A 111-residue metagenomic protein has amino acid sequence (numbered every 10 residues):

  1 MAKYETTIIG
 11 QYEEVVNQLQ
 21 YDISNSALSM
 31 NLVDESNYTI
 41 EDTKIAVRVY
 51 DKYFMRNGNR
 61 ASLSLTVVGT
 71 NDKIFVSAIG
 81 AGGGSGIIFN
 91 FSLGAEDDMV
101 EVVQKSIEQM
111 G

Functional and structural regions predicted by a protein language model:
M1-A27: Terminal, regulation- and interaction-focused segments at domain boundaries
K3-E5, A46-V49, S62-T66, S77: Ordered hydrophobic segments in well-structured contexts
N17-L63, N71: Ser/Thr-rich, low-complexity intrinsically disordered terminal regions
I23-M30, G83, I107, G111: A common structural junction motif
N57-F89: Beta-strand/loop substructures that line and gate deep hydrophobic ligand-binding cavities in soluble
G84-S85, E96-D98: Mixed-charge, glycine-accented linear interaction segment located at domain edges/termini
D97-G111: Well-ordered alpha/beta subsegment
